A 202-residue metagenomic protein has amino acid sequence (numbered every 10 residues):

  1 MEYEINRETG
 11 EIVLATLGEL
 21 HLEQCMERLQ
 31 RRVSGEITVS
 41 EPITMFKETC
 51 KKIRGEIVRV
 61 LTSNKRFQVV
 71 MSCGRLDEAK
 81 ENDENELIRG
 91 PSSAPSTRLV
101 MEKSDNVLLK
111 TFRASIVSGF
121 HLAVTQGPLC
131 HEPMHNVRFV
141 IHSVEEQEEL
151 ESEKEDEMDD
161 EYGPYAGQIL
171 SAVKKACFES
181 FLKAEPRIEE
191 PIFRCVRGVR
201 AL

Functional and structural regions predicted by a protein language model:
M1-L202: Accessory interaction regions appended to the cores of large information-processing enzymes
